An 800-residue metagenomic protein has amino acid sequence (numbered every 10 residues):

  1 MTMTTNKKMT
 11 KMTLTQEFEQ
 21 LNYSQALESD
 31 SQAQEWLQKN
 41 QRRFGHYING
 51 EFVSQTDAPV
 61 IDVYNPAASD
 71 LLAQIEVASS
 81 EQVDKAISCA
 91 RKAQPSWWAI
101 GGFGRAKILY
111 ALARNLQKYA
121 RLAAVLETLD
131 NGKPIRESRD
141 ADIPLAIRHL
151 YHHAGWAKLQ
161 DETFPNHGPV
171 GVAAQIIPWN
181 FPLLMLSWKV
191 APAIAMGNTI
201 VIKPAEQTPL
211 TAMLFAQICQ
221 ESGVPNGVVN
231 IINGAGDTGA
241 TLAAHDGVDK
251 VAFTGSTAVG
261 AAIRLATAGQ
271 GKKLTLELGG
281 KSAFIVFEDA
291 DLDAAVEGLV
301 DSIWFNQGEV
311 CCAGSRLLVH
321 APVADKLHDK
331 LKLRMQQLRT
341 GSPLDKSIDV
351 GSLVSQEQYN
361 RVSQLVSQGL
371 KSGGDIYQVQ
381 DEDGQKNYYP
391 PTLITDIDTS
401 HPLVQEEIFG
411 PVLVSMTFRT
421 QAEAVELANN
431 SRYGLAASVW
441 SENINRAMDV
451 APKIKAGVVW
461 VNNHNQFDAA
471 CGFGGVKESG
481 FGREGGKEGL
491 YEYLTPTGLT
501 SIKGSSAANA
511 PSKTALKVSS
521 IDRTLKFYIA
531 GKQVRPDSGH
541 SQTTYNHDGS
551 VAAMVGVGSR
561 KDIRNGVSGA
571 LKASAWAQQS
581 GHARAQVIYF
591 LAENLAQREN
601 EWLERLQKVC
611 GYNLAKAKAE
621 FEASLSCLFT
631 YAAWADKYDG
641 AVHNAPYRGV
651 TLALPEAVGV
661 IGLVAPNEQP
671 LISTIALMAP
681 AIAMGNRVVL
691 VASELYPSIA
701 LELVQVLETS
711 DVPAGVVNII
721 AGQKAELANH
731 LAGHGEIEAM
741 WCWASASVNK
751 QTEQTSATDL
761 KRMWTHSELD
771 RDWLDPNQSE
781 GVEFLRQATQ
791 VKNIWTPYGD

Functional and structural regions predicted by a protein language model:
T2-A26, P144, R148-H153, K158-Q160 (+11 more regions): C-terminal segments
M3-T128, H149, D293, P390 (+4 more regions): Short, structured beta/alpha segment
W36, N40, W97-V190, S222-V224 (+5 more regions): N-terminal Rossmann NAD(P)-binding subdomain characteristic of aldehyde/semialdehyde dehydrogenases
S69, R105, E127, G197 (+14 more regions): Residue-level signal for inorganic ion chemistry
W188-G239, A676-I720: PLP-dependent aminotransferase-like
P192-I194, T211, I218, L242 (+6 more regions): Hydrophobic/aromatic ligand-binding patch that stacks against planar heteroaromatic rings of cofactors or nucleotides
I231-D249, V650-T651, I719-A732: A structured beta-alpha segment of the ubiquitous adenosine-cofactor-binding alpha/beta core
A258-D398, A422, L427, V461 (+5 more regions): ALDH superfamily catalytic-core signature
